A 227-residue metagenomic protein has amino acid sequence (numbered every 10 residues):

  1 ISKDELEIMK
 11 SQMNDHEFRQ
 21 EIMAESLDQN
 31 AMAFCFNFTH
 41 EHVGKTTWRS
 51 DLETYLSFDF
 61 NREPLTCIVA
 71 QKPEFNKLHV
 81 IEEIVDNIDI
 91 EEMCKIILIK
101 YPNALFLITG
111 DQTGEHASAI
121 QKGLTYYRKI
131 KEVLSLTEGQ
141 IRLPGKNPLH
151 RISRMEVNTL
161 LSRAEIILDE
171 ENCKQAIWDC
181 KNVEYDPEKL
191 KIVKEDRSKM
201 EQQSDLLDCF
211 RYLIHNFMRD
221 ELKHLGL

Functional and structural regions predicted by a protein language model:
I1-F58, E63, S153: ATPase catalytic-site recognition across NTP-hydrolyzing enzymes
H16, Q20, K174, S204-L207: Non-catalytic, well-ordered alpha-helical scaffold segments
N30-A31, V43-T46, P64-C67, D89-E91 (+1 more regions): Short acidic/glycine-rich loop or secondary-structure boundary segments that cap or lie
L65-Q71, R211: Short beta-strand scaffold segments in enzyme catalytic cores
E74-S198, D220-L227: Mg2+-dependent endonuclease catalytic cores in nucleic-acid-processing enzymes, primarily RNase H-like
D205-D220: Stable alpha-helical structural segments in soluble proteins, enriched in small hydrophobic residues
